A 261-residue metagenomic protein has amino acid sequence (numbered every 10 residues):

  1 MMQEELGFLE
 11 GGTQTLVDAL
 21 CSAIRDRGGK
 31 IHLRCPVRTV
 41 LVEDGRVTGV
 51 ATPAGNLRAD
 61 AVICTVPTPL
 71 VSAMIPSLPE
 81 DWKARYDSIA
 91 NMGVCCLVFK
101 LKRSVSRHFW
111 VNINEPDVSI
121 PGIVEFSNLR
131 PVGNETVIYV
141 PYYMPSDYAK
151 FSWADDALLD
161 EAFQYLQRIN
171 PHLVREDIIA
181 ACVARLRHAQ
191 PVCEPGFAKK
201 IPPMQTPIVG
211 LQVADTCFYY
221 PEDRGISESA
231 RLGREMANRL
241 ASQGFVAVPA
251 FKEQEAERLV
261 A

Functional and structural regions predicted by a protein language model:
M1-V40, T65: Active-site/ligand-binding neighborhood in enzyme catalytic cores
L9, T13, V17, D155 (+2 more regions): Generic structural signal for well-ordered, non-membrane alpha-helical segments in soluble metabolic enzymes
A23, L70, S77, R239 (+1 more regions): Active-site catalytic microenvironments for nucleophilic, acid-base chemistry
K30-H32, I179-C182, Q212: General small-molecule cofactor/ligand-binding pocket signal
C35-L173, A184, A198-P207, V248-V260: Mid-domain catalytic core of redox enzymes that form a hydrophobic substrate pocket/lid adjacent to a catalytic redox
H172-R175, A184, E194-A261: C-terminal lid/capping helical subdomain adjacent to the catalytic/cofactor pocket in oxidative enzymes
